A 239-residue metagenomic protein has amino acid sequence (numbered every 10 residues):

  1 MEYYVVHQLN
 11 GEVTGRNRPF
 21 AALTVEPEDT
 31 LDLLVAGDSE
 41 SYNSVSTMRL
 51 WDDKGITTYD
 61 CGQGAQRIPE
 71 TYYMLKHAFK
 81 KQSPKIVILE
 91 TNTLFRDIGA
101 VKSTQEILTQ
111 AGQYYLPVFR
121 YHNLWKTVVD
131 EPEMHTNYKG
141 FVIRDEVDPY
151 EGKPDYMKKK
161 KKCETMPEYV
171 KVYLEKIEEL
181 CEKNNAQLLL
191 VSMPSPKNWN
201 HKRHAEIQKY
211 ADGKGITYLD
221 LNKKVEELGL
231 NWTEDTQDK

Functional and structural regions predicted by a protein language model:
M1-D32: N-terminal secretory targeting modules
T30-L31, I56-T57, S83-I86, E182-L189 (+1 more regions): Loop/turn elements at helix/coil->beta-strand transitions in domains of secreted/extracellular proteins
L33-G37, K239: Short hydrophobic beta-strand that contains or immediately precedes a catalytic carboxylate
A36, E40-P117: Membrane-embedded segments
S39, P194-P196: Residue-level signal for short, function-critical loop segments
A65-P69, M166-E168, P196-K202: Acidic-and-aromatic substrate-binding clefts and catalytic sites of carbohydrate-active enzymes
A100-A186: Secreted/periplasmic serine-hydrolase-like ester/acetyl group-modifying domain
H204-K239: Catalytic His-Asp segment of secreted/periplasmic serine-dependent ester chemistry enzymes
